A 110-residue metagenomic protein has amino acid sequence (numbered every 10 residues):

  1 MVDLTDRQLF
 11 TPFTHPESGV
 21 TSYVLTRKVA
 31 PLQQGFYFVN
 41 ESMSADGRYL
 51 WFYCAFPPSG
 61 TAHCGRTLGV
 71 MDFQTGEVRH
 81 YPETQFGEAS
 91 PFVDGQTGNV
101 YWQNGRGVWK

Functional and structural regions predicted by a protein language model:
M1-Y23: Blade/loop signatures of beta-propeller domains
H15, S44, N104: Acidic surface patches and DE-rich sequence motifs
V20, R48, G76-E77: Residue-level signal for well-ordered, solvent-exposed loop/turn and beta-edge residues enriched in charged/polar side
Y23-Q33: Surface-exposed loop and turn segments in beta-propeller and other repeat-based domains that flank or scaffold
V24, F52, H80-Y81: Residue-level detector of high-confidence beta-strand sites
L32-N40, F56-V108: Blade-loop segments of beta-propeller domains
S42, D46, F52, A62: Ligand-binding pocket scaffold of soluble enzyme catalytic domains
R48-Y49, N99: Conserved core beta-strand positions within WD40 beta-propeller blades
